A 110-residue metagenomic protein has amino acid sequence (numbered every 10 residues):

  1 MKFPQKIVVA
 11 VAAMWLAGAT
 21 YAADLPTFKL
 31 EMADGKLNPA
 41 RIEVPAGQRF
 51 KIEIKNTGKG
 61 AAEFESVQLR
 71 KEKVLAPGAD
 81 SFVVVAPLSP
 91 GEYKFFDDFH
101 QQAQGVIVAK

Functional and structural regions predicted by a protein language model:
M1-V9: Bacterial N-terminal signal peptides that target proteins for export
V9-L16: Hydrophobic helical h-region of N-terminal Sec-dependent signal peptides in bacterial secretory/periplasmic proteins
G18-A22: Sec/Tat signal peptide C-region and signal peptidase I cleavage site
D24-G47: N-terminal edge beta-strand
L25-K29, P77-K110: Extracellular/periplasmic metallocenter environments
A33-A40, Q68-L69, G78-V83: N-terminal post-signal-peptidase region of extra-cytosolic proteins
A40-G60, D80-L88, K94-F96: Beta-strand cores of secreted/periplasmic/IMS beta-sandwich domains, seen most often in copper-related folds
T57-P77, G105: Histidine- and aromatic-enriched segments that form or immediately flank copper-ligand environments
